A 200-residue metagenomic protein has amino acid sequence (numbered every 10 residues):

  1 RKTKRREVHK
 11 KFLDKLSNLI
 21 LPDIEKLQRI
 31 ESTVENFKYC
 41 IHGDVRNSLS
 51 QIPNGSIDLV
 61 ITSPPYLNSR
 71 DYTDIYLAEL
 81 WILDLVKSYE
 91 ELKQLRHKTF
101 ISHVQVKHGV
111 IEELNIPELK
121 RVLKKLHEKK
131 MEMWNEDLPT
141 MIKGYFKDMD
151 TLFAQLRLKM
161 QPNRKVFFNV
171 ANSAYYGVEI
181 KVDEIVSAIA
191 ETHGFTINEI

Functional and structural regions predicted by a protein language model:
R1-T62, L67-D74: SAM-dependent nucleic-acid methyltransferase catalytic core
S50, A154-L158: Surface-exposed alpha-helical segments enriched in charged/polar residues
D58, Y76-W81, E184-V186: Glycine-rich, phosphate-binding/catalytic loops in enzymes
Y66-Q155: SAM-dependent methyltransferase catalytic-core segment centered on the flexible catalytic loop and adjoining short
K147, Y175-I200: C-terminal catalytic and target-recognition region of SAM-dependent MTase-like enzymes, primarily methyltransferases
M160-P162: Helix-to-beta-strand junctions that scaffold the AdoMet/dcAdoMet cofactor pocket in Class I SAM-dependent enzymes
